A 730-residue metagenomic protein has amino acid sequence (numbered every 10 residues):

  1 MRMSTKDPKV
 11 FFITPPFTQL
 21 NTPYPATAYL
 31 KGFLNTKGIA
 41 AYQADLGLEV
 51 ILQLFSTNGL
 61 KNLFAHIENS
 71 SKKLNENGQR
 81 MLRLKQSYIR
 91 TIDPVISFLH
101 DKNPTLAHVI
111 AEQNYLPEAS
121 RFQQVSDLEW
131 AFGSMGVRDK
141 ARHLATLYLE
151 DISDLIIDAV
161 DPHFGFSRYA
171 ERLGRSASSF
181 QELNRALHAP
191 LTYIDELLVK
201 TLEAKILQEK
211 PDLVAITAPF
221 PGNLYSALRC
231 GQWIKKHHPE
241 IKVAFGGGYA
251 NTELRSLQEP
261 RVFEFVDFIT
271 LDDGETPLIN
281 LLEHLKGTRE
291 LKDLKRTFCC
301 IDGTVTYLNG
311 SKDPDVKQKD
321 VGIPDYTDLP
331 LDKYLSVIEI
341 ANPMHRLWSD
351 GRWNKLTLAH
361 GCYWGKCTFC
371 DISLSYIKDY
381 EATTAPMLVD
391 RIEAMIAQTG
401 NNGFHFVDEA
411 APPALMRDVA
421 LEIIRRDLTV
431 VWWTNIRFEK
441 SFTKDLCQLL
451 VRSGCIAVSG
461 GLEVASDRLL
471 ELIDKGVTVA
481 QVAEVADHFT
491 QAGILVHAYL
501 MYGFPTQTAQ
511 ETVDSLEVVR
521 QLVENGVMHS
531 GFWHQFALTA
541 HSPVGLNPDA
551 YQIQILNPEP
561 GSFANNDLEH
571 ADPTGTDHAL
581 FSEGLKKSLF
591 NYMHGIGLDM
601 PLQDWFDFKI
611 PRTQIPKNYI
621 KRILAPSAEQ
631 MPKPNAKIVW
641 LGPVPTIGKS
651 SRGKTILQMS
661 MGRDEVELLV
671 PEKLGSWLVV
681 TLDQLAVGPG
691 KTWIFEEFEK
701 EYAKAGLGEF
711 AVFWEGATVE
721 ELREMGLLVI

Functional and structural regions predicted by a protein language model:
R2-P15, N35-T36, V50-R168, L187 (+1 more regions): Radical SAM enzyme core and accessory elements
P8-T18, A26, L46-I51, F55 (+3 more regions): A structural motif corresponding to the C-terminal lobe/cap of the Radical SAM core domain
K9, F17-L20, P25-G59, S70 (+6 more regions): Glycine-rich beta-alpha loop elements in corrinoid/cobalamin-binding modules across cobalamin-dependent enzymes
I13, A44, T217, A244-G246 (+10 more regions): Generic beta-strand/beta-sheet core signal
T18-N21, V50-I51, P221-Y225, N251-E253 (+12 more regions): Flexible loop/turn segments at secondary-structure boundaries
L183-A186, T306-K355, V666-L668, L728-I730: N-terminal [4Fe-4S]-dependent radical SAM core
L207, R261-V262, I396-A397, V451 (+2 more regions): Non-catalytic positions within long, well-ordered alpha-helices that form the structural scaffold/packing of enzyme
P324-A492: Radical SAM [4Fe-4S] cluster-binding motif and immediate context
